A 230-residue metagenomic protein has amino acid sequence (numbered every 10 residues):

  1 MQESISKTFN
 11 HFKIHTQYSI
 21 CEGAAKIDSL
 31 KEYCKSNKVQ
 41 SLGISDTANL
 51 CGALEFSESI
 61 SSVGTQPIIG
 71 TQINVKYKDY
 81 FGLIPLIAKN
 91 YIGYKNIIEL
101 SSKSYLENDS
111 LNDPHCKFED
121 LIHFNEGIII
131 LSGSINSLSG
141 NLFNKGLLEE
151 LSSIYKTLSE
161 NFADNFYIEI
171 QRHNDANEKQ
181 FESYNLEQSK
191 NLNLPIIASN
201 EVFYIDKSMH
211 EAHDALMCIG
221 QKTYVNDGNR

Functional and structural regions predicted by a protein language model:
M1-R230: Phosphodiester-processing cores and adjacent nucleic acid-binding clamps
